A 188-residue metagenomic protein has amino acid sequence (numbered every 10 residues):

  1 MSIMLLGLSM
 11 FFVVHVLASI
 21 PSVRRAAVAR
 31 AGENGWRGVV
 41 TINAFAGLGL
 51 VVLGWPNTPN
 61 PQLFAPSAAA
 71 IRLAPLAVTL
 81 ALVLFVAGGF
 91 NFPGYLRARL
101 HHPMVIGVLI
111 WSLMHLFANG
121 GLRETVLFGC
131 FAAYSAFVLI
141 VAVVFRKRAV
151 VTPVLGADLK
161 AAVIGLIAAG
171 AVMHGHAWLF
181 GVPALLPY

Functional and structural regions predicted by a protein language model:
M1-R97, I106-Y188: Membrane-anchoring alpha-helices and their flanking helix-loop junctions
